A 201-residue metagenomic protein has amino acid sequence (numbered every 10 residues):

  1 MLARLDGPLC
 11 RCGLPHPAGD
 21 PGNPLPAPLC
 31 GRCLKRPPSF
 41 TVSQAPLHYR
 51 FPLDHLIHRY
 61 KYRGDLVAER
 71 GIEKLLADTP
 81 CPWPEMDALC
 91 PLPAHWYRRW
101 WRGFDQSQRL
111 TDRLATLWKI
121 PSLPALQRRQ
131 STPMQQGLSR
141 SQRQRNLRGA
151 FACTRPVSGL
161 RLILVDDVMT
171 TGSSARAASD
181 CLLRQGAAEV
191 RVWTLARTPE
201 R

Functional and structural regions predicted by a protein language model:
M1-R201: Glycine-rich phosphate/pyrophosphate-handling loop used in enzymes and phosphotransfer proteins
